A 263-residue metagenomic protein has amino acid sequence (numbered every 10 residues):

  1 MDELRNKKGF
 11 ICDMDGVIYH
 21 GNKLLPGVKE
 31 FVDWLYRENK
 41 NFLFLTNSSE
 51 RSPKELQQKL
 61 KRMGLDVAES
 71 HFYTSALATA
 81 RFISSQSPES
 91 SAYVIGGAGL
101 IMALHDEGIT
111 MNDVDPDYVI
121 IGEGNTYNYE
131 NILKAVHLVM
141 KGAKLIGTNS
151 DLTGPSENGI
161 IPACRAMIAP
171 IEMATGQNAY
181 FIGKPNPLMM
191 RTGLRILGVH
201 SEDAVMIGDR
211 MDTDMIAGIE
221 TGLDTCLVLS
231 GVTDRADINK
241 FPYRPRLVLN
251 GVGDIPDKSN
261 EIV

Functional and structural regions predicted by a protein language model:
D2-C12, V17-R37, R51-Y73, A80 (+1 more regions): Asp-based, Mg2+/Mn2+-dependent phosphohydrolase catalytic module
S48: Conserved phosphate/oxyanion-binding catalytic-loop motifs
